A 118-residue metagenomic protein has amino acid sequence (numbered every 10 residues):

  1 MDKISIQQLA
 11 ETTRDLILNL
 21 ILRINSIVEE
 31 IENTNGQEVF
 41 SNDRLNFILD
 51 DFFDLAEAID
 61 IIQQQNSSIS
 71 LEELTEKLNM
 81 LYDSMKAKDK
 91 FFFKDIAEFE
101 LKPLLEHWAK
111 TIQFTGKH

Functional and structural regions predicted by a protein language model:
M1-H118: C-terminal-biased regions
